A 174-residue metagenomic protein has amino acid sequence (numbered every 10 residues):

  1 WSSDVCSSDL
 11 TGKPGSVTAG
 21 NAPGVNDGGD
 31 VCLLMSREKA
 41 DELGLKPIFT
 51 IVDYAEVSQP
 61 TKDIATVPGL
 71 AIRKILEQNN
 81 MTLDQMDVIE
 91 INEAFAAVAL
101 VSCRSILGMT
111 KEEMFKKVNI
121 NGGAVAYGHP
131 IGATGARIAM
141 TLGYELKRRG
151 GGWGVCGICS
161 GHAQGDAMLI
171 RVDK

Functional and structural regions predicted by a protein language model:
S3-R37, E42, L107, K111-K117: N-terminal extracellular/periplasmic Venus flytrap/periplasmic-binding protein-like
S8, A55, L76-N79, A99 (+3 more regions): Structural signal for hydrophobic packing residues in well-ordered secondary-structure cores of soluble enzyme domains
P14, T18-D30, V52-Q78, I91 (+1 more regions): Active-site pocket-shaping loop/turn-to-helix segments
P14, T18-M35, G135-K174: Conserved beta-strand-centric core segments of catalytic alpha/beta enzyme folds
A40-T50, V67-P68: A glycine-rich, aromatic-flanked flexible loop/lid motif
D41-G44, R73-V88, I106-M114: Phosphate/pyrophosphate-binding loops at sites that engage ATP/ADP/AMP, CoA/4′-phosphopantetheine, polyphosphate
L45-E56, D84-E93, E113-G122, G152-C159: Beta-strand segments within the central parallel beta-sheet cores of soluble alpha/beta enzyme folds
T61-P68, E93-E113, P130-A133, G165-D173: Short glycine/threonine-rich loop-to-helix capping motif typified by GTGT followed within a few residues by an Asp-Pro
